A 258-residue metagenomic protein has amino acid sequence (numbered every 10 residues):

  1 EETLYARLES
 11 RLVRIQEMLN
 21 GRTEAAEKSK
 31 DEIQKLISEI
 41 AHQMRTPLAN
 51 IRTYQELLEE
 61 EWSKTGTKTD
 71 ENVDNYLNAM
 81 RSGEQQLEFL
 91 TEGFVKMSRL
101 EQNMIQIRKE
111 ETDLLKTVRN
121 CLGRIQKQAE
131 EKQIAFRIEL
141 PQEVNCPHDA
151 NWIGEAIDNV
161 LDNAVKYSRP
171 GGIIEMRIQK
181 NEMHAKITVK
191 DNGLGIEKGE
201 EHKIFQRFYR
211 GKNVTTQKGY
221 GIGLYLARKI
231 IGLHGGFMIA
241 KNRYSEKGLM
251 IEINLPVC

Functional and structural regions predicted by a protein language model:
R108-E111, E130, A135-N145: Conserved catalytic submotifs in the C-terminal HATPase_c
R108-G123: A conserved beta-strand-to-alpha-helix junction within the catalytic ATP-binding
A164-V165: Short helix-loop "hinge" at the ATP-lid/N-box region of the Bergerat-fold HATPase_c
G171-M183: Short beta-strand/loop element within the Bergerat-fold HATPase_c
D191: Acidic ATP/Mg2+-coordinating residue in the GHKL
I196-Y209: Short conserved segment of the HATPase_c
G235-F237: Conserved glycine-rich
